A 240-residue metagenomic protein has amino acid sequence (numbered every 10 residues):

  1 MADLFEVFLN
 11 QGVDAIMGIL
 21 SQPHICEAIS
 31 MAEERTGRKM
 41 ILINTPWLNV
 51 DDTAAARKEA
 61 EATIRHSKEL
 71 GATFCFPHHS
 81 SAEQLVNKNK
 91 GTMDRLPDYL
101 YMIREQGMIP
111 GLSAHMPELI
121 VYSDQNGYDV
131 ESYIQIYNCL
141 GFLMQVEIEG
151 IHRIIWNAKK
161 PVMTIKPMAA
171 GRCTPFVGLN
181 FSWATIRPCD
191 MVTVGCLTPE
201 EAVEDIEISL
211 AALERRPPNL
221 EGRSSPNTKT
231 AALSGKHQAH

Functional and structural regions predicted by a protein language model:
M1-K90: Active-site beta->alpha loop and helix N-cap motifs at the rims of alpha/beta catalytic domains
M1-M17, E33, E149-T164, M168-H240: Structured C-terminal cap/extension of enzyme domains
A15-G18, M40-T45, C75-P77, P110-L112 (+3 more regions): Hydrophobic faces of well-ordered beta-strands that scaffold small-molecule active sites in alpha/beta enzyme cores
S21, T45-D51, S80-A82, H115-P117 (+3 more regions): Active-site beta-loop-alpha junctions enriched in small/polar residues
T36-G37, E69-T73, R104-Q106, Q125-I134 (+2 more regions): Glycine-enriched alpha-helix->loop->beta-strand junction motifs that scaffold or abut catalytic
R57-E61, K90-P97, V146-H152, P175-F181: Charged helix-capping and loop-helix junction motifs
E61, R65-A72, F76-G111, H115-G127: Eukaryote-skewed repeat-based solenoidal scaffolds used as protein-protein interaction platforms, primarily
P117-V146: Histidine/lysine/aspartate-rich catalytic loop segments that bind and position anionic ligands
